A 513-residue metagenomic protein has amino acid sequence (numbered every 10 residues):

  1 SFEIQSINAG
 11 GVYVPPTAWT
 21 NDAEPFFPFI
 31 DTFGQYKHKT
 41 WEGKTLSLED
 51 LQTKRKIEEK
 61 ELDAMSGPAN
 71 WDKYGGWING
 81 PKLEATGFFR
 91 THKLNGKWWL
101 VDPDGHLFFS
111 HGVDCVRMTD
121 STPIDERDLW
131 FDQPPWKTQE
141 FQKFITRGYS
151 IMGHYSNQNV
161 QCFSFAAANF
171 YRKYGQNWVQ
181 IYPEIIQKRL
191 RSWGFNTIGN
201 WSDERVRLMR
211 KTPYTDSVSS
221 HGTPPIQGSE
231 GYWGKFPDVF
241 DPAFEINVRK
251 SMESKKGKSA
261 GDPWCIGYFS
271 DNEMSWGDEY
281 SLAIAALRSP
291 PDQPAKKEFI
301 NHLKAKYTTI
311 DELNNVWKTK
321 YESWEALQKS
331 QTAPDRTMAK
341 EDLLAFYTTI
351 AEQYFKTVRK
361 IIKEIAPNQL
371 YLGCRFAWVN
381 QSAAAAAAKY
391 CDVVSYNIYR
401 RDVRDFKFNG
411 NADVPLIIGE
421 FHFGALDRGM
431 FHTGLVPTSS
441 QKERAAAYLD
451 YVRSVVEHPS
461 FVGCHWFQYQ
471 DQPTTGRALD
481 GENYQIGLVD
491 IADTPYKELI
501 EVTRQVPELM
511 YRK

Functional and structural regions predicted by a protein language model:
S1-G10: Extracellular beta-strand ligand-recognition surfaces/modules
P28-L208, P225-P263, K329-T332, R336-T337 (+2 more regions): Active-site-adjacent substrate/metal-binding segments within catalytic domains of carbohydrate-active enzymes
G96-W98, H106, R191-T197, R210-T215 (+6 more regions): Loop/turn elements at helix/coil->beta-strand transitions in domains of secreted/extracellular proteins
W136, Q328-D450: Extracellular glycoside hydrolase catalytic/binding regions
P183-V206, P237-E273, A295, F299-K320 (+4 more regions): An active-site-proximal structural segment forming one wall of the substrate-binding cleft that immediately precedes
S251-L287, Y307-T348, L372, V462-Q468: Active-site groove signature of glycoside hydrolases
D262-G267, D271-E273, F421, V436-L488: Substrate-binding cleft of secreted/luminal carbohydrate-active enzymes
I284-E298, F467-K513: Aromatic-rich peripheral "rim/lid" segments of glycoside hydrolase catalytic domains that contact and position glycan
